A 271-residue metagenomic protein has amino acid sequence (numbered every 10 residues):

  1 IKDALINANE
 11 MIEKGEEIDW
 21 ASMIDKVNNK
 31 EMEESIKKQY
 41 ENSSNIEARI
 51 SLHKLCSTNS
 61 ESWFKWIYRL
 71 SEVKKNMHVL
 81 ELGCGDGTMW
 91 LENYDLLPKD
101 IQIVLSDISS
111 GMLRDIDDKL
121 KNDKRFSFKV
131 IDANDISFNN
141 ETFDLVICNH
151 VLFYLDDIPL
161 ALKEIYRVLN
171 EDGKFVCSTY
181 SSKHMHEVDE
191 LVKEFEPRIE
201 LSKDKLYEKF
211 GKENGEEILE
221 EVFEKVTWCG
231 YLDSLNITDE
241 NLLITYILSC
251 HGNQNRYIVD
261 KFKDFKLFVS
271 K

Functional and structural regions predicted by a protein language model:
I1, L145-I158: A short SAM/SAH-binding and catalytic strip from SAM-dependent methyltransferases
A4, V176-R198: Conserved class I S-adenosyl-L-methionine
N7-A8, G15-E17, K26-E31, S35-I36 (+3 more regions): C-terminal helical/coil "lid" or tail adjacent to the Rossmann-like core of SAM-dependent
E13-K74, T88-E92, M112: Conserved class I S-adenosyl-L-methionine
L80-D135: Class I SAM-dependent methyltransferase SAM/SAH-binding core
N134-V146: A short acidic, Gly/Pro-enriched loop at the edge of an enzyme's catalytic core that lines a small-molecule cofactor
P159-E171: A short glycine-rich, Lys/Arg-flanked "PGG" loop and its adjoining helix->strand segment in the class I
Y207-V222: Short alpha-helix
